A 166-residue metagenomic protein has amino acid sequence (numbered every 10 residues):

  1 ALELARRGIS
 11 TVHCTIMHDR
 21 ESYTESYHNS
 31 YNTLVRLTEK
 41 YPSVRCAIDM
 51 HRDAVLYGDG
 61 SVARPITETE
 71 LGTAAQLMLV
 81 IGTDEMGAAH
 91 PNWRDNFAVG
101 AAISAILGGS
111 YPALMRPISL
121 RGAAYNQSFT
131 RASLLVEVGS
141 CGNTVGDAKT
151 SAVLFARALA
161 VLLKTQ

Functional and structural regions predicted by a protein language model:
A1, H28-V35, F97-S104, S133 (+2 more regions): Extracytoplasmic/secreted envelope proteins and their assembly/folding machinery, especially bacterial periplasmic
A1-R45, A54-D59, V153, L163-K164: N-terminal catalytic or cofactor-binding beta/alpha core of small enzyme domains
R7-S10, P42-C46, A75-Q76, A113-L114 (+1 more regions): Loop/turn elements at helix/coil->beta-strand transitions in domains of secreted/extracellular proteins
M17-E21, R52-Y57, D84-G87, A123-N126 (+1 more regions): Solvent-exposed loop/turn segments at secondary-structure junctions within structured extracellular/periplasmic domains
T24-H28, H90-A98, G142-T150: Soluble non-cytosolic domains of exported or imported proteins
T33-D84: Active-site microenvironments of hydrolase-like enzyme catalytic domains
N92-S119: Active-site-adjacent substrate-binding region of metalloamidase/peptidase-like peptide-processing proteins
R116-Q166: Active-site-adjacent mobile loop/cap segments within catalytic or ligand-binding domains
